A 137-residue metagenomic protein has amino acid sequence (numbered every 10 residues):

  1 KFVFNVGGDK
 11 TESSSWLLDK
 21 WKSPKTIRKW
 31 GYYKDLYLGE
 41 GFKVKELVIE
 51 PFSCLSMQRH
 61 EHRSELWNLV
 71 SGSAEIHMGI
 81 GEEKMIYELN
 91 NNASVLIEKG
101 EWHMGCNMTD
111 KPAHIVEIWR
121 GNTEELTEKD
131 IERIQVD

Functional and structural regions predicted by a protein language model:
K1-K29: Classical nucleotidyltransferase
L18-M57, I86-N91, E128-D137: A short, N-terminal "cap"/entry segment at the start of jelly-roll beta-barrel domains of the cupin/DSBH fold
E46, E65, E117: Acidic-residue sensor for enzyme active/binding pockets
S53, H62-R63, E101-W102, K111 (+1 more regions): A generic "binding-loop/recognition-motif" signal
S56-M57, I76-H77, I97, H103-D110 (+1 more regions): Short beta-strand His + acidic residue motifs that chelate non-heme Fe in jelly-roll/DSBH and cupin folds
H62-G81: Glycine- and acidic-residue-biased ligand/ion/polar-headgroup-sensing regions
I80-W102: Short acidic-glycine-tyrosine-enriched beta hairpin
M104-D137: Double-stranded beta-helix
